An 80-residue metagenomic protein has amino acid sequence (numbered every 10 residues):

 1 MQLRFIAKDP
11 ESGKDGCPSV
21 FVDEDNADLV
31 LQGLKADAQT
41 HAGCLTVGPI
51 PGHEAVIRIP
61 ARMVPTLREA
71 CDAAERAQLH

Functional and structural regions predicted by a protein language model:
M1, K14, H80: N-terminal nucleophile
M1-A7: Short Pro/Gly-enriched beta-strand edge/turn motifs at strand-loop
K8-S12: Short Gly/Pro-enriched turn/cap motifs at secondary-structure boundaries
K14-E54: A short, structured beta-strand/loop element
C44-H80: Helix-rich interaction surfaces within compact, conserved domain-sized segments that mediate assembly or partner
